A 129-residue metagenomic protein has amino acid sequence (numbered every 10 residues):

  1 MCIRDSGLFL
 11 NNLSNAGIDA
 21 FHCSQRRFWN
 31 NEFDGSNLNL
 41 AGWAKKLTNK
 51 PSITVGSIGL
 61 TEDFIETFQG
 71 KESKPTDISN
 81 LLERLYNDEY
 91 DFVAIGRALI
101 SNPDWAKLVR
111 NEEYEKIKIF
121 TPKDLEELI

Functional and structural regions predicted by a protein language model:
I3-I129: Flavin-dependent oxidoreductase catalytic cores
